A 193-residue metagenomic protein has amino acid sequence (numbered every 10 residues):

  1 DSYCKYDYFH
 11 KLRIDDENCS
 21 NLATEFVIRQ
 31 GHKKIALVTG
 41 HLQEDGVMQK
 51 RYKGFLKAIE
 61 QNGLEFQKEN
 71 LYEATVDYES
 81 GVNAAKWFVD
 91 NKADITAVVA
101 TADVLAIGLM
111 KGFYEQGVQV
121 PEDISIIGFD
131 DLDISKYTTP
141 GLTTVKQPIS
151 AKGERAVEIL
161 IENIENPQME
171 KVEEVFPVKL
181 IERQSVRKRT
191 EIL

Functional and structural regions predicted by a protein language model:
D1, I35-T39: Short beta-strands and strand-loop turn motifs
D1-E25, R29, F88-D94, Q168 (+1 more regions): Alpha-helical recognition/docking segments in bacterial nutrient-uptake and carbohydrate-utilization systems
Y8, A85-L193: Flexible loop/turn connectors
K11-L22, V38-A84, V99-I107, F129-D131 (+3 more regions): Hinge/beta->alpha junction and helix N-cap segments in small-molecule ligand-binding domains
F26, A58, G112: Rossmann-fold NAD(P)-dependent oxidoreductase module
V27-I35, V98: A conserved helix-loop-strand patch within extracytoplasmic ligand-binding domains of the periplasmic binding
K33-K34, F66-N70, V120-S125: Short acidic capping loops at alpha-helix termini that bridge into adjacent secondary structure
